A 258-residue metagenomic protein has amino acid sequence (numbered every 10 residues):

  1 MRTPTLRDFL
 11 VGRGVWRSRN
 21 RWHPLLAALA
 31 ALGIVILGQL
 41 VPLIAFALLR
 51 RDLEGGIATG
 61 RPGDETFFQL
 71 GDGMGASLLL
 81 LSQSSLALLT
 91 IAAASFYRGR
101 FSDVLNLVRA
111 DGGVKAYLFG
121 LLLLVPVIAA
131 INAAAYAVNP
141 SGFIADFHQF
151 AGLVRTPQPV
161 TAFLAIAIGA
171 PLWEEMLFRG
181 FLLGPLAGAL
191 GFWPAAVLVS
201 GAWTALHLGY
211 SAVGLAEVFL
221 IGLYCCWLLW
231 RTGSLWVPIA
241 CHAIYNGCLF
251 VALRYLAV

Functional and structural regions predicted by a protein language model:
M1-L107, G113, A137, F250-V258: N-terminal, membrane-interfacial amphipathic/helix-forming hydrophobic leader that caps and precedes the first
T5-L6, I36, L123-V258: Transmembrane helix-loop-helix hairpins at the membrane interface of multi-pass integral membrane proteins
G14-L26, L70, M74, L107-A116 (+6 more regions): Juxtamembrane/transmembrane-helix boundary motifs in multi-pass membrane proteins
A27-L32, A116-L121, F163-A167: Residue-level signature of transmembrane alpha-helical cores of multipass secondary-active transporters and flippases
N106-P126, V199: Interfacial segments of alpha-helical transmembrane regions
